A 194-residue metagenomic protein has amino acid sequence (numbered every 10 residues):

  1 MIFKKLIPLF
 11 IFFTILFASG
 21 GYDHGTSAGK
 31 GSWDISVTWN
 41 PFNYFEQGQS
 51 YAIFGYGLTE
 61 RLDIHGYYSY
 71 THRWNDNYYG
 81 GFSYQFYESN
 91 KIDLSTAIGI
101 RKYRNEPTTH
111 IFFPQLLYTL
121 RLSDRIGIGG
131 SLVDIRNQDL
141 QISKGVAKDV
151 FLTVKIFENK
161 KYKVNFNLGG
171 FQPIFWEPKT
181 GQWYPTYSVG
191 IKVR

Functional and structural regions predicted by a protein language model:
M1-I2: N-terminal secretory signal peptides that target proteins for export/translocation
K5-I15: Sec-dependent N-terminal signal peptides
I11, A28-K30, Y87: A generic structural signal for short, non-catalytic loop/turn and secondary-structure boundary residues
A18-Y68: Short glycine/proline- and aromatic-enriched beta-strand/turn motifs that initiate or cap beta-hairpins
D23, S32-D34, N43-F45, G57 (+1 more regions): Outer-membrane beta-barrel transmembrane domain signature
P41-N43, H72, E88, I174: Residues that cap or initiate secondary-structure elements
L62-I98: Mid-chain, structured segments of secreted extracytoplasmic proteins
